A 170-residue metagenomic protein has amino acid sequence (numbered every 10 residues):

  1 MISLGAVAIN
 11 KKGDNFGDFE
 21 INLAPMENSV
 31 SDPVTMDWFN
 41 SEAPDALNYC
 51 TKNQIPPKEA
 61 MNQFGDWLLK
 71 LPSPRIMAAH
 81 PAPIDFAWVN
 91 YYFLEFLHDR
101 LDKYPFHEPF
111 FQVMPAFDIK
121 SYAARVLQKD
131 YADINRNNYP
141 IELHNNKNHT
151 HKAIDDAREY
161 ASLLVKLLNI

Functional and structural regions predicted by a protein language model:
M1-A82: Conserved non-catalytic scaffold segment of RNase H-like nuclease domains
D37-E42, Q128-N137: A structural motif
P56, H80-P81, F110-P115, H149-D155: Short, well-structured alpha-helical patches and their helix-loop capping segments that border functional surfaces
P57-F64, D85-Y92, P115-I119: Amphipathic alpha-helical interface surfaces
I76-M77, A87-W88, N135-I170: Acidic, Mg2+-coordinating catalytic module of metal-dependent nucleases/exonucleases that use a two-metal-ion mechanism
P83-M114: Substrate-recognition/cap helix-loop segment adjacent to the acidic, metal-dependent catalytic center of Asp-based
Y91-F96, R125-K129, L163-I170: Active-site catalytic microenvironments for nucleophilic, acid-base chemistry
Y104-A132: Short, flexible loop segments at boundaries between secondary-structure elements
